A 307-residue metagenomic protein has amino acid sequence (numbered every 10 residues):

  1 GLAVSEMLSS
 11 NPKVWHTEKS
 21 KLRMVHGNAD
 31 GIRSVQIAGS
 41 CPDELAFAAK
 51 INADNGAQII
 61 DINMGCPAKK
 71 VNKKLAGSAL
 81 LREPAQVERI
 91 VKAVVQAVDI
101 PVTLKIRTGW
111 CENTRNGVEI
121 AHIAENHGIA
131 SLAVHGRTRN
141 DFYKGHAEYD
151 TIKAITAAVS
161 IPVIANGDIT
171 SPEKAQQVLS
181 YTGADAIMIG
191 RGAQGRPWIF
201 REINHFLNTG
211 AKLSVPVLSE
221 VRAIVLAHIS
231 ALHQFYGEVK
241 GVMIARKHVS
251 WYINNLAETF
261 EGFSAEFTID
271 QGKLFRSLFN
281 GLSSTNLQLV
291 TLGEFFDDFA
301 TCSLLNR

Functional and structural regions predicted by a protein language model:
G1-Q58: Glycine-rich, positively charged N-terminal anion/phosphate-binding segment
A3-S5, R33-I37, I60, V102-I106 (+3 more regions): Hydrophobic faces of well-ordered beta-strands that scaffold small-molecule active sites in alpha/beta enzyme cores
E6-S10, I60-K69, G136-T138, D168 (+1 more regions): Glycine-rich phosphate-binding active-site loops on the catalytic face of alpha/beta enzymes
H16-S20, E83, R196, G237: Short, solvent-exposed helix-helix connector turns and helix-capping sites enriched in acidic/polar residues
S40, R82, P216: Residue-level signal for the nucleotide or nucleotide-sugar donor/cofactor binding architecture
D43-A76, L80, P84-I161, Q176-Q177 (+1 more regions): Alpha/beta enzyme core
R89, A97-D99, N113-S131, Y143 (+3 more regions): Alpha/beta catalytic cores of nucleotide-metabolism and tRNA/nucleoside-modifying enzymes
